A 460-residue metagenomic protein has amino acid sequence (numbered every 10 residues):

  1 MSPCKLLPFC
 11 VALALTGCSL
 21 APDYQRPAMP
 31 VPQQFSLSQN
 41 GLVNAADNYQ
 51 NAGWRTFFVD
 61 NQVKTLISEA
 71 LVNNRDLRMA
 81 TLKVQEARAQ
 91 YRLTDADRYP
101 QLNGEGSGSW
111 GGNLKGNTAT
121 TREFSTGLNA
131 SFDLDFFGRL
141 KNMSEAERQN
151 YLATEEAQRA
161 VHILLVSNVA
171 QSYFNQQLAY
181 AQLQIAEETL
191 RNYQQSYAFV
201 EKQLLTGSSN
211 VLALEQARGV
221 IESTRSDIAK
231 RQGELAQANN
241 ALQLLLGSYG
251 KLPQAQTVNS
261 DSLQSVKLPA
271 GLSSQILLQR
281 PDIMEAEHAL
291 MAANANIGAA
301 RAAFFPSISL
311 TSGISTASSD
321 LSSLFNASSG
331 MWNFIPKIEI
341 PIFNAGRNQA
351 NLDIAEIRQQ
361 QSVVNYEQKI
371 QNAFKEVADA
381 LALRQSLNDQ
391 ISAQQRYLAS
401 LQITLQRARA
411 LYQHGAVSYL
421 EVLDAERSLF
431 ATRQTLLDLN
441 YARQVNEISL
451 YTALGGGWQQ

Functional and structural regions predicted by a protein language model:
S2-V72, R148, Q232-L278, D320 (+1 more regions): Terminal intrinsically disordered/low-complexity segments used for targeting and assembly
S19, L140, E156-L272, L383 (+3 more regions): Periplasmic alpha-helical coiled-coil/stalk elements that build and connect Gram-negative outer-membrane
L37-A45, Y49-F58, S68, S107-N129 (+5 more regions): Small/polar, glycine/serine/threonine/aspartate-rich low-complexity segments that form flexible
T65, M79, E123-S125, Q171 (+3 more regions): Transmembrane beta-barrel architecture of outer-membrane proteins
M79, D95, L134-H162, L212 (+7 more regions): Sec/SRP-type N-terminal targeting helices
L204-S208, Y412-A416, A453-G457: A short glycine-centered flexible hinge/capping loop motif at secondary-structure junctions
N210-L212, S418-D438: Short terminal targeting/anchoring segments
